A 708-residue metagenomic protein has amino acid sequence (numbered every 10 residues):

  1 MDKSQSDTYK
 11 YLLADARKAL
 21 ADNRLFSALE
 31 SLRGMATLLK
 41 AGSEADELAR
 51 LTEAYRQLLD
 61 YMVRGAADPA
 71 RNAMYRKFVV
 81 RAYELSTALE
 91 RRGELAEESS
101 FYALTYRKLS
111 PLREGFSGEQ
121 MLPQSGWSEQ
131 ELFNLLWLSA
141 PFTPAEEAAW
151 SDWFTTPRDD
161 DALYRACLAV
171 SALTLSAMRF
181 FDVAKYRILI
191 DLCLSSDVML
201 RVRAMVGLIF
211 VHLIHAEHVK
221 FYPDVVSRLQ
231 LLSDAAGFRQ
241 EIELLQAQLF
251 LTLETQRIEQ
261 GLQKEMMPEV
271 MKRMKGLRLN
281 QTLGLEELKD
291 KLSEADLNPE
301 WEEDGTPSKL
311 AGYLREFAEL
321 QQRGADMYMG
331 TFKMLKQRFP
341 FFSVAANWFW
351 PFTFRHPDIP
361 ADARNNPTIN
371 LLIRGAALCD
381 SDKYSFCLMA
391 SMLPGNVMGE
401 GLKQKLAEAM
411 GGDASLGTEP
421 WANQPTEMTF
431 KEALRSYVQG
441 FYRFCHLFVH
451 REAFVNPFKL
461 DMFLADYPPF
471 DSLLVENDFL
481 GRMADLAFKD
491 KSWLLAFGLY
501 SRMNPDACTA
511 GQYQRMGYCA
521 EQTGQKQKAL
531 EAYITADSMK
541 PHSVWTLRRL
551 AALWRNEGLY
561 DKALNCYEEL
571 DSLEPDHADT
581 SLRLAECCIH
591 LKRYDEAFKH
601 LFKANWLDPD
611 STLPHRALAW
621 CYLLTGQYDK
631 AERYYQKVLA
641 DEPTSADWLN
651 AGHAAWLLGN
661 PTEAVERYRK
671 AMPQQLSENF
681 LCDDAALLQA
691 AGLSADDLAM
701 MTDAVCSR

Functional and structural regions predicted by a protein language model:
M35-L38, V206-D234, A640-P643, H653-N679 (+1 more regions): TPR/TPR-like (Sel1-like) alpha-helical repeat modules
T37, S501-P505, I534-S538, E568-S572 (+3 more regions): Conserved structural position within tetratricopeptide repeats
W348-W545, R549-A552: Alpha-solenoid helical-repeat scaffolds
F479, Q512, T546, T580 (+3 more regions): TPR alpha-solenoid repeat register
